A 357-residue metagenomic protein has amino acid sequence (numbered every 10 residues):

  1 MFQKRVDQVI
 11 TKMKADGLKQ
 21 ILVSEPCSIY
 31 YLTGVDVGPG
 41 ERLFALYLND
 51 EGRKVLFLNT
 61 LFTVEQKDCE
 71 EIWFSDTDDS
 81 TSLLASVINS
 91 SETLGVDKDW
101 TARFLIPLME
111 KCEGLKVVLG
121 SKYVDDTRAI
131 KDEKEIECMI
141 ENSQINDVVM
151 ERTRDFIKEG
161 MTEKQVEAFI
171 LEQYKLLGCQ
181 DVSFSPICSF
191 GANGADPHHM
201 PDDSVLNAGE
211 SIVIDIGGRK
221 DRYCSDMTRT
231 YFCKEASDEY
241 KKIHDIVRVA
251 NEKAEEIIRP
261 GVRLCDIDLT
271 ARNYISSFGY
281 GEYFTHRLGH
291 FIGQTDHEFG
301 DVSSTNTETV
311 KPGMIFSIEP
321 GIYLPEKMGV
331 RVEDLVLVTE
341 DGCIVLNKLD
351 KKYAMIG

Functional and structural regions predicted by a protein language model:
M1-G357: Active-site neighborhoods and metal-handling regions in enzymes and metal-associated proteins
